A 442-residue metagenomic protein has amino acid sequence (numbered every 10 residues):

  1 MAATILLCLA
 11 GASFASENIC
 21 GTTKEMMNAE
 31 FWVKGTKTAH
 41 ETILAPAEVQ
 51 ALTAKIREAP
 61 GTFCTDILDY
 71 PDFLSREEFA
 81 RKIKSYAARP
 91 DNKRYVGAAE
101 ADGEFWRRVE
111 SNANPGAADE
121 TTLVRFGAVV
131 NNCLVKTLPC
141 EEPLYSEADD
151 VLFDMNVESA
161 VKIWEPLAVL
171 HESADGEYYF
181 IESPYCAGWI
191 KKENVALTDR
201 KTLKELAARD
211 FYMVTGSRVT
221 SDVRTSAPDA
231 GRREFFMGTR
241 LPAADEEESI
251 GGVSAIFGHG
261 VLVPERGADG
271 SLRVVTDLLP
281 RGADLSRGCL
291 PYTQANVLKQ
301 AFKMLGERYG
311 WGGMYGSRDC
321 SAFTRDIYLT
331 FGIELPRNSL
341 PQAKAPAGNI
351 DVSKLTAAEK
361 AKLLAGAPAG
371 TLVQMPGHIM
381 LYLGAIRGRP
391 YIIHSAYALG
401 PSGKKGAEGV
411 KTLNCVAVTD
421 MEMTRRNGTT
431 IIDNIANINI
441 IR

Functional and structural regions predicted by a protein language model:
A10-S13: N-terminal signal peptide c-region/cleavage motif recognized by signal peptidases
S16-K136, C140-L152, K162, E177 (+4 more regions): Boundary regions of SH3-family modules and the immediately adjacent low-complexity/disordered segments in eukaryotic
N18-K37, Y391, S395, L399-G400 (+1 more regions): Low-complexity, Gly/Ser/Thr/Pro-rich intrinsically disordered linker/tail segments
D150-N156, V219-E234, V352-L363: Short alpha-helix capping/helix-loop boundary micro-motifs
V151-D154, A227-P228, A283-G288, G306-Y315 (+2 more regions): Second-shell loop/turn segments in exported
A160, P336-G403: ...with weaker cross-activation on analogous glycine-rich loops/strands in unrelated enzymes
L197-T198, R218-T276, E307-R318, Q374-E422: Glycine-rich catalytic cores of cysteine/serine-nucleophile enzymes that process amide/ester linkages in cell-envelope
V297, W311-Q342: Active-site nucleophilic cysteine motif
